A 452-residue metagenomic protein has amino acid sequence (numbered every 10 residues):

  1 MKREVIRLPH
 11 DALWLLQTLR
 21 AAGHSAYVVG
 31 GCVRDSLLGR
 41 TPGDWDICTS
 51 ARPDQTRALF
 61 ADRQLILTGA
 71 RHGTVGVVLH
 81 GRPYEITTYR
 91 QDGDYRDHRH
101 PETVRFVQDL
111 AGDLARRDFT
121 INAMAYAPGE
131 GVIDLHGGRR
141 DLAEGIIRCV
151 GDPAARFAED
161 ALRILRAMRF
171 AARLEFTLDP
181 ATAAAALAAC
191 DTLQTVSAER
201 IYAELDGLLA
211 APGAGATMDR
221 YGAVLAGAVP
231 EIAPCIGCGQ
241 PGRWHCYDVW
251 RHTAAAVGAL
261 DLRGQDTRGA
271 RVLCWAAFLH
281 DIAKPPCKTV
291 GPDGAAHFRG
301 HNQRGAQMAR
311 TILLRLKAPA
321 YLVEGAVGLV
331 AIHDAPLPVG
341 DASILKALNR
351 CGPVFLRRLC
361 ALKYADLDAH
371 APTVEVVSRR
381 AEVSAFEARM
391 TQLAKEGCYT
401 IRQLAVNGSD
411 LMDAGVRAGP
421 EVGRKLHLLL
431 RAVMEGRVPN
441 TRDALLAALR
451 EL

Functional and structural regions predicted by a protein language model:
M1-L452: Catalytic cores of the polymerase beta-like nucleotidyltransferase superfamily and closely associated nucleotide
